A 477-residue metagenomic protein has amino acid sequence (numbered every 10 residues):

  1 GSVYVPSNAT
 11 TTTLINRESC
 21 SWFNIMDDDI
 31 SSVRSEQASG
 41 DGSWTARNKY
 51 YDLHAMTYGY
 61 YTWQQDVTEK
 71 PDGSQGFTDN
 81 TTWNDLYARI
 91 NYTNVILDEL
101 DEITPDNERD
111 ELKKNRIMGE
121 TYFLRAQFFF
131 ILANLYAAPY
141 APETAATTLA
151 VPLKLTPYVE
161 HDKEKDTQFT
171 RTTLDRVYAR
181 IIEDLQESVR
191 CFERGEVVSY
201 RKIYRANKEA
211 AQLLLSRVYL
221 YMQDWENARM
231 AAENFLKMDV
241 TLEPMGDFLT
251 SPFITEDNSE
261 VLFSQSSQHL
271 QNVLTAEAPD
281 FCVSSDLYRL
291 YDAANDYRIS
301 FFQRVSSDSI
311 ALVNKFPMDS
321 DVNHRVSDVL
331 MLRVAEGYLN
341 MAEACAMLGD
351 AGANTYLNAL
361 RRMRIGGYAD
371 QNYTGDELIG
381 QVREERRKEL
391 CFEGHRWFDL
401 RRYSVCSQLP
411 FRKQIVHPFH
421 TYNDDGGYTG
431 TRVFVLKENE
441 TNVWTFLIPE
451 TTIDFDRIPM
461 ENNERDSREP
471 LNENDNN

Functional and structural regions predicted by a protein language model:
S7-A38, I182, R205, N227-V334 (+7 more regions): Hydrophobic-face positions in mid-chain alpha helices that act as interaction patches
N48-Y136, T172, R190-E193, H324-V329 (+2 more regions): Conserved, well-structured interaction surfaces
I90-T93, Y178, L185, A232 (+3 more regions): Inward-facing hydrophobic residues that define packing positions of alpha-helical scaffold repeats
D110-K113, I117, L124, V177 (+5 more regions): Structural signature of alpha-solenoid helical repeat junctions
A133-Y140, E196, Y221-Q223, G349: Short coil/turn linking the two alpha-helices of tandem helical-hairpin repeats
L135-D175, A179: Short coil/linker segments at helix-helix boundaries
Y178, W225, D350-A351: TPR-repeat structural position
